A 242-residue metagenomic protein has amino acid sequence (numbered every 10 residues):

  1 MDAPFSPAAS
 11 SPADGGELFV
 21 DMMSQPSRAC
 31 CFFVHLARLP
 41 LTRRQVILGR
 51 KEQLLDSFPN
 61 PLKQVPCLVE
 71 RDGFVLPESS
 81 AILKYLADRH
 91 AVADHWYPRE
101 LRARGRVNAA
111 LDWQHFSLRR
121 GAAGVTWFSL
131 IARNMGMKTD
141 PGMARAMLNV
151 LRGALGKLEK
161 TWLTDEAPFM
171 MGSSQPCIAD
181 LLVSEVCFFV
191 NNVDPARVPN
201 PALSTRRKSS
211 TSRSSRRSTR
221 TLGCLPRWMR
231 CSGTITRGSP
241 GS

Functional and structural regions predicted by a protein language model:
D2-G142: GST-like domain detector, emphasizing the conserved glutathione-binding G-site in the N-terminal thioredoxin-like
A3-S6, A110, Q114-R220, C224: GST-like fold's C-terminal all-alpha helical module
A87, V186-C187, S232: Active-site-flanking alpha-helical
P226-S242: C-terminal helix/juxtamembrane-tail motif
